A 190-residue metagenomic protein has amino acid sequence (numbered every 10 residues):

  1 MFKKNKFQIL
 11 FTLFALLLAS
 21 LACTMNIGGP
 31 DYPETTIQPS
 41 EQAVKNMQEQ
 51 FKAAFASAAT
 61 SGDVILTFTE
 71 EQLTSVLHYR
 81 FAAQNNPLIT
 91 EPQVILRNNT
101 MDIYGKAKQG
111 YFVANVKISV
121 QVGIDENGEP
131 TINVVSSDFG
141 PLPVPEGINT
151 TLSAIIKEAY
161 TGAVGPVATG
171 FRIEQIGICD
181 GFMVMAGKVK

Functional and structural regions predicted by a protein language model:
F2-L10: Bacterial N-terminal signal peptides that target proteins for export
L13: Short, charged/polar micro-motifs that form catalytic or ligand-binding hotspots
A19-A22: C-terminal motif of bacterial Sec signal peptides marking the signal peptidase cleavage site
T24-K190: Extracellular/lumenal and peripheral-membrane lipid-interaction modules
